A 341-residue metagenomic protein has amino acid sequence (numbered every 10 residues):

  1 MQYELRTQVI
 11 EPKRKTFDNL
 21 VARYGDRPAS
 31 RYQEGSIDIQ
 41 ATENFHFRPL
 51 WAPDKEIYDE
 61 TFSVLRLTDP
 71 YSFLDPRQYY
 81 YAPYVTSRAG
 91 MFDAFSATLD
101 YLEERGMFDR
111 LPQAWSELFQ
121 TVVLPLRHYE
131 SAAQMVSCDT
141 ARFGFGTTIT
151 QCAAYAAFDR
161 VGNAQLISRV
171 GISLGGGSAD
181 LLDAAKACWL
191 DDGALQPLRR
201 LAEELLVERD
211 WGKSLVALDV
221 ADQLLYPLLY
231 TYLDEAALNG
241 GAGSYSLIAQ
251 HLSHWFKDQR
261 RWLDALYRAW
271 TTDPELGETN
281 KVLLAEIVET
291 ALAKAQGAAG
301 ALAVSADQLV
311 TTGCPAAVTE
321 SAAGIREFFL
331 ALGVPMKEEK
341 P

Functional and structural regions predicted by a protein language model:
M1-P125, Y129, T271-P341: Terminal targeting/low-complexity segments that flank the catalytic cores of oxidoreductases
S36-T42, F73, L118-V122, G146-V161 (+2 more regions): Alpha-helical scaffold segments that form or flank carboxylate-/histidine-based iron centers
F47, Q113-G144, V207-A236: Alpha-helical bundle segments that constitute or directly flank the non-heme di-iron/ferroxidase center
Y101-V122, D180-D219, P274-G277, K281: Acidic/His metal-coordination segments adjacent to aromatic residues that form catalytic metal sites in metalloenzymes
Q113-D192: Long, hydrophobic, well-ordered secondary-structure blocks that form the structural core and pocket-lining surfaces
C138-C152, I172-A179, E204-K213, T231-H251 (+2 more regions): Inter-helical turn/loop segments and adjacent helix faces that build the functional surface of alpha-helical bundle
Y155, E235-L263, V310-P341: Preference for long, well-ordered alpha-helical segments
Y155-S173, L224, H251-L266, T290 (+1 more regions): Alpha-helical scaffold segments in carbohydrate-active enzymes
